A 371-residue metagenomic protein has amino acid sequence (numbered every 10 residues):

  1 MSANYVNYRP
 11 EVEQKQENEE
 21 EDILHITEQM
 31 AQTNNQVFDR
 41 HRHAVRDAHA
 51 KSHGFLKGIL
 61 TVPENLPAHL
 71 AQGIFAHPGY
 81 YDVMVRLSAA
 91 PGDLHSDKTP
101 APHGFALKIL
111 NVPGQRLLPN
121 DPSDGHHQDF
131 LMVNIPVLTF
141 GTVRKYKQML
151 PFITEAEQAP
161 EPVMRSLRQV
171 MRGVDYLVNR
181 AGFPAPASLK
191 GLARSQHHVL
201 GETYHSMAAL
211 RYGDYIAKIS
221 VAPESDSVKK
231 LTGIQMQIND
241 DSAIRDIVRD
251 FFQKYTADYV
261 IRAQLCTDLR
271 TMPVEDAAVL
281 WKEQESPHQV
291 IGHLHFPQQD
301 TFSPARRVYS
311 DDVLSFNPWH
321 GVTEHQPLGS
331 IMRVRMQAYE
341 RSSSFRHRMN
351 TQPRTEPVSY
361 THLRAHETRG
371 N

Functional and structural regions predicted by a protein language model:
M1-K57, D121-G182: Charged, compositionally biased non-catalytic regions
R9-L117: An N-terminal, globular interaction/scaffold subdomain
I74-Y80, P122-H127, M236-N239, V279-L280 (+1 more regions): Short intrinsically disordered coil segments
S88-H127, H198-K230: Aromatic- and glycine-enriched beta-alpha-beta binding-site module
V178-V308: A contiguous, surface-oriented mixed alpha/beta subdomain in the mid-to-C-terminal portion of proteins that forms
W281-S359: Long, compositionally biased interface segments
T361-T368: Conserved small/polar residues in nucleotide/adenosyl-binding loops
